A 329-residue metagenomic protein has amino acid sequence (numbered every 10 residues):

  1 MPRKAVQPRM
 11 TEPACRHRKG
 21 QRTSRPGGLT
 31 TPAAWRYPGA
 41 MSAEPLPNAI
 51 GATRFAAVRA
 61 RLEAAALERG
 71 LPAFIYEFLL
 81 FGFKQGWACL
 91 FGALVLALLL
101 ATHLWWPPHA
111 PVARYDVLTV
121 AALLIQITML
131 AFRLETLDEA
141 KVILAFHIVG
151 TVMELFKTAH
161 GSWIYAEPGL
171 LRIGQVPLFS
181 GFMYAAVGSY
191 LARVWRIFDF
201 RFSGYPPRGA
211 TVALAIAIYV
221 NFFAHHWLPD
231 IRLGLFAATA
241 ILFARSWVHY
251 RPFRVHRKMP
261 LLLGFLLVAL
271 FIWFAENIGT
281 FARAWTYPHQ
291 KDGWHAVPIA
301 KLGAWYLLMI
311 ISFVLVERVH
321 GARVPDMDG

Functional and structural regions predicted by a protein language model:
M1, A40-M41: Initiator methionine at the very start of the polypeptide chain
P2-T11: Extreme N-terminal basic, low-complexity initiation segments that serve as generic localization/processing leaders
R18, R36-Y37: Short, positively charged and aromatic/hydrophobic N-terminal segments
S42-G329: Aromatic-rich, lipid-facing transmembrane alpha helices and their immediate juxtamembrane interface loops in integral
